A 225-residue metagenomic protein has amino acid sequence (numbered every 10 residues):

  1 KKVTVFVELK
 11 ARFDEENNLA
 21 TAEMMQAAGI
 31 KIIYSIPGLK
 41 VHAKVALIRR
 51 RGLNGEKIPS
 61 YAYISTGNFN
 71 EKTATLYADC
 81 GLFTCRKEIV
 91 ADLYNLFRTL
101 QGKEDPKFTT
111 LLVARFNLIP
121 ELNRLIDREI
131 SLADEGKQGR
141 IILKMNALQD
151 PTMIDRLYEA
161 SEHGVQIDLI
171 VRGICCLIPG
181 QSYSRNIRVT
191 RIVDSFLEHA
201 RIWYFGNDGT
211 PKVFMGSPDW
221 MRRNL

Functional and structural regions predicted by a protein language model:
K2-N68, K72-A74, F83, E88-V90 (+1 more regions): PLD/PLD-like phosphodiesterase catalytic module centered on the HKD motif
R86-P106, P120-E121: Short, compositionally biased "basic patch" segments
Q101-L111, G136-Q138: Gly-rich Lys/Arg/Thr-decorated short loops/hinges at beta-loop-alpha junctions or inter-strand turns that position
